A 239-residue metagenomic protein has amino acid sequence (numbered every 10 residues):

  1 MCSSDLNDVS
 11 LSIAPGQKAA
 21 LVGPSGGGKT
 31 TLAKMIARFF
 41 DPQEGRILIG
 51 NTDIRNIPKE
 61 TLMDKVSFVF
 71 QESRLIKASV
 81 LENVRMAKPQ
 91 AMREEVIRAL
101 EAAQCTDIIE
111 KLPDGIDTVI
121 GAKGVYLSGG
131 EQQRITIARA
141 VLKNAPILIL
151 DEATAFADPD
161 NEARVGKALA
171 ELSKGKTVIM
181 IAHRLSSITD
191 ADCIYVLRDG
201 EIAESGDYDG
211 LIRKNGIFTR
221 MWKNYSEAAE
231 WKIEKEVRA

Functional and structural regions predicted by a protein language model:
S4-A239: ABC-type nucleotide-binding domain
